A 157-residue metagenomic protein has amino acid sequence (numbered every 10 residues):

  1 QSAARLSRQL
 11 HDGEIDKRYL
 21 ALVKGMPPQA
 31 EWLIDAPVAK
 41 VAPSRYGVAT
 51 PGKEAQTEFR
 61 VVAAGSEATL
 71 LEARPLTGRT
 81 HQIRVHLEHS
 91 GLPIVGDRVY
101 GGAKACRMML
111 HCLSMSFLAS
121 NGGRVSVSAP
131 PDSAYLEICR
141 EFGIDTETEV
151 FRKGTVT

Functional and structural regions predicted by a protein language model:
Q1-T157: RNA pseudouridine synthases
